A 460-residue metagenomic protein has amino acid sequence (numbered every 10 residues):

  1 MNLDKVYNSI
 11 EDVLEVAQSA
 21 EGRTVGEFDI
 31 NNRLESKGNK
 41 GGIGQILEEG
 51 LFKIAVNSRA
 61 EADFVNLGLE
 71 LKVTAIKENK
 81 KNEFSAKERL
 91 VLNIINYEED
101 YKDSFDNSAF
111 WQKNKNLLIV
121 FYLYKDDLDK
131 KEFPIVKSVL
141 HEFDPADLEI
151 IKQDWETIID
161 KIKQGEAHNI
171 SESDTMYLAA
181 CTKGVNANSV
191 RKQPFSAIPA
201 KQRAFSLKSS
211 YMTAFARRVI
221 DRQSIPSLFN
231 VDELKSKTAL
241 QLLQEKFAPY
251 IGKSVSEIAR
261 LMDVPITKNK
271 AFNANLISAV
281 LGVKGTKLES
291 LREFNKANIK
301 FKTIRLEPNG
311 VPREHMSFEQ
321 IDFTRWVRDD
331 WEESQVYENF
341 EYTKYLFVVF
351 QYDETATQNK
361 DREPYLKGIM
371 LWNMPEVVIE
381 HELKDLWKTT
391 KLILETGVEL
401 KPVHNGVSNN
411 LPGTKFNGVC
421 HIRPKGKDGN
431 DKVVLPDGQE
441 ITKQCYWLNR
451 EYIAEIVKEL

Functional and structural regions predicted by a protein language model:
M1-L460: Nucleic-acid endonuclease domains
